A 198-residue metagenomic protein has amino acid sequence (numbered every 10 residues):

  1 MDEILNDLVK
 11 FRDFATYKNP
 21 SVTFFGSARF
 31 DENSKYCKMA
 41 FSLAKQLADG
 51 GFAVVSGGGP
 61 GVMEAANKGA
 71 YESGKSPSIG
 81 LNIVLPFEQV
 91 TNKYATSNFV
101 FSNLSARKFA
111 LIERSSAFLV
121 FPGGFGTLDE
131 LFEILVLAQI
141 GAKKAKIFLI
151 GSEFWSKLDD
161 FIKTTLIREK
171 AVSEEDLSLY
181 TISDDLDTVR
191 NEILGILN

Functional and structural regions predicted by a protein language model:
M1-L81: Glycine-rich beta-alpha loop segments
G26-A28, G58, L81-V84, F101-L104 (+3 more regions): Fold-independent oxyanion-binding glycine-rich loops and adjacent beta-strand/coil segments at enzyme active sites
E32-N33, E88-Q89, W155-L158: Short, charged/polar "capping" segments at the starts of alpha-helices and the immediately preceding loops
G61-V120: Acidic/glycine-enriched connector segments
M63-E64, L128, R190: Short, well-ordered alpha-helical microsegments
K93-Y94, F101-L179: Conserved phosphate- and dinucleotide-binding cores of soluble alpha/beta proteins, encompassing both enzyme active
S116, V172-N198: A charged, well-structured terminal subsegment
